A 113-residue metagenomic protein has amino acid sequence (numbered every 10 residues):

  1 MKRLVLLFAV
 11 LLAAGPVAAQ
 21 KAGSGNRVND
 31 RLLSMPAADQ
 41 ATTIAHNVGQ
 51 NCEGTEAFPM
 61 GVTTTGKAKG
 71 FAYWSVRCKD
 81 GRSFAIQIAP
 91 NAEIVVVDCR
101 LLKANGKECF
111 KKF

Functional and structural regions predicted by a protein language model:
M1-L4: Positively charged n-region of N-terminal signal peptides that target proteins for export
A14-P16: N-terminal signal peptide c-region/cleavage motif recognized by signal peptidases
Q20-F113: Cysteine-centric segments in proteins
